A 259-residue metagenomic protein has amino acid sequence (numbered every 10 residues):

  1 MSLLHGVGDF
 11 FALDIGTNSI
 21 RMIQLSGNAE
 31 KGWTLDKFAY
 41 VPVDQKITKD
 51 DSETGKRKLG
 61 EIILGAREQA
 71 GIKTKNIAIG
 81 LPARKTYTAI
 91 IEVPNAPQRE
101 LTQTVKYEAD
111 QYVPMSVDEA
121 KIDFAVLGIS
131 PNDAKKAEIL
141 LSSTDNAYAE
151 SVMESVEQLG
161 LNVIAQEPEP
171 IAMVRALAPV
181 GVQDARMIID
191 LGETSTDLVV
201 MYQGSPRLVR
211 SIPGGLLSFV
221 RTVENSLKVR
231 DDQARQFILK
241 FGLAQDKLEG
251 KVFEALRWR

Functional and structural regions predicted by a protein language model:
M1-E108, E150-V152, G160, D184: Non-catalytic, solvent-exposed interaction/assembly segments
S2-H5, F11-I15, Q69, I79 (+5 more regions): Replace "in large, NTP-powered and nucleic-acid-processing enzymes" with "in large, NTP-powered factors and other
L13-I20, P82-R84, I188-T196, M201-S205 (+1 more regions): A short acidic Gly-Thr/Ser loop motif
D36, R207-V209: A structural motif specific to WD40 beta-propellers
N76-P179: Active-site neighborhood for divalent-cation/phosphate handling
L101, V229-F237: Small-residue helix-packing motif on alpha-helices
A234-R259: Adenine-nucleotide phosphate-binding core of ATP-dependent small-molecule kinases
